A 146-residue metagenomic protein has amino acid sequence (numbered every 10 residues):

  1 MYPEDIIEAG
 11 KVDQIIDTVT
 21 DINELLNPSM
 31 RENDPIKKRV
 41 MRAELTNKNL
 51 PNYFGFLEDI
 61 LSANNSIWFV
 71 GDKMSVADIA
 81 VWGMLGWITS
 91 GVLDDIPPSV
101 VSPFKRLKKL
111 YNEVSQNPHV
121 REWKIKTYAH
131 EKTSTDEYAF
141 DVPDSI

Functional and structural regions predicted by a protein language model:
M1, D59-G71, D94, P118-K124: Surface-exposed helix-capping loop/turn segments at secondary-structure junctions
M1-E44, N52, A63, F69 (+1 more regions): GST-like domain detector, emphasizing the conserved glutathione-binding G-site in the N-terminal thioredoxin-like
V12, F69-I96, P103-K108, V114 (+1 more regions): GST superfamily/GST-like fold recognition
T20-N23, F54-E58, Y111, S115: Structural signal for well-ordered, non-membrane alpha-helices
R39-N47, W68, L93-V101: Active-site rim elements
N49-F56, M84, L107-L110: Alpha-helical packing segments of well-folded alpha/beta enzyme cores
H119-I146: C-terminal helix/juxtamembrane-tail motif
